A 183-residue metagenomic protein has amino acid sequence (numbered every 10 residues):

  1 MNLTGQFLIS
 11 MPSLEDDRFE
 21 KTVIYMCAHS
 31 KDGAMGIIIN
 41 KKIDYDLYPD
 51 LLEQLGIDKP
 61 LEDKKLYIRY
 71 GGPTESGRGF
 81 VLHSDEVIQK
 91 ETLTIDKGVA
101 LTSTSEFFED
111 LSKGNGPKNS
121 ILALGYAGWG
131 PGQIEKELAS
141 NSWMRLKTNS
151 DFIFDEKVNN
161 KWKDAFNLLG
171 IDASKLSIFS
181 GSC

Functional and structural regions predicted by a protein language model:
M1-A123, A127-C183: A short aromatic-anchored loop/beta-hairpin motif
